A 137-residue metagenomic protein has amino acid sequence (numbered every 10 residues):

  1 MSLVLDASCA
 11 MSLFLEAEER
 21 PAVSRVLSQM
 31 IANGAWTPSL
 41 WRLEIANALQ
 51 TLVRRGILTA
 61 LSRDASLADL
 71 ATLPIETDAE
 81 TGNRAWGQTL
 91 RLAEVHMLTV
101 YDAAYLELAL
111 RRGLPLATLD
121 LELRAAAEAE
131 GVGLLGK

Functional and structural regions predicted by a protein language model:
M1-L40, L52, G56-D64, E130: Short, well-structured N-terminal submotif of metal-dependent ribonuclease cores
S2, L106-K137: Acidic, PIN/NYN-like endoribonuclease modules and their adjacent C-terminal/linker elements
D6, D102, D120: Acidic active-site catalytic centers that drive phospho-/nucleotidyl reactions and related ester hydrolyses
C9, E44-T51, D69, Q88 (+1 more regions): A general alpha-helix detector
E18, L40-W41, T81-R84, A104 (+1 more regions): Short beta->alpha linker loops
S39-R42, S62-V95: Acidic catalytic patch
